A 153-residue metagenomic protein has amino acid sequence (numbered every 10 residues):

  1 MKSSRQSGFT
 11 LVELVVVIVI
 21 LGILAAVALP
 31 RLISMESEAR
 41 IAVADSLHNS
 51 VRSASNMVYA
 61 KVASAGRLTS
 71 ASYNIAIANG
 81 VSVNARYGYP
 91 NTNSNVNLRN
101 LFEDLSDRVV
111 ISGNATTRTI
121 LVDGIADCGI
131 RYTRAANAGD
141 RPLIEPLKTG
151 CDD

Functional and structural regions predicted by a protein language model:
M1-E36: N-terminal single-pass transmembrane signal-anchor helix
I20, A26, A44, L68-S70 (+1 more regions): Hydrophobic, well-ordered secondary-structure scaffolds
A39-G66: Membrane-proximal N-terminal amphipathic helix
A60-D153: Periplasmic/extracellular, small/polar-rich flexible segments of pilin-like filament-forming proteins
